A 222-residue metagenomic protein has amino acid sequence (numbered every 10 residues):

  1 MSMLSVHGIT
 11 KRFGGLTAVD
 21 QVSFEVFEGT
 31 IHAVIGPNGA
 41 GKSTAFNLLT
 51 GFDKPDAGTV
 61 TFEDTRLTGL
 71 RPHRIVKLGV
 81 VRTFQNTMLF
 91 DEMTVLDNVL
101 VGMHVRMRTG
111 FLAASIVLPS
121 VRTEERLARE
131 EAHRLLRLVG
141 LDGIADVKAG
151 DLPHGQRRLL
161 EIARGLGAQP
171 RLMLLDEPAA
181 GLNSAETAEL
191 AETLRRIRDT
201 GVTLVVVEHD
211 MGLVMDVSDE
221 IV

Functional and structural regions predicted by a protein language model:
S2-V222: Glycine-rich phosphate-binding loops of nucleotide-dependent enzymes
